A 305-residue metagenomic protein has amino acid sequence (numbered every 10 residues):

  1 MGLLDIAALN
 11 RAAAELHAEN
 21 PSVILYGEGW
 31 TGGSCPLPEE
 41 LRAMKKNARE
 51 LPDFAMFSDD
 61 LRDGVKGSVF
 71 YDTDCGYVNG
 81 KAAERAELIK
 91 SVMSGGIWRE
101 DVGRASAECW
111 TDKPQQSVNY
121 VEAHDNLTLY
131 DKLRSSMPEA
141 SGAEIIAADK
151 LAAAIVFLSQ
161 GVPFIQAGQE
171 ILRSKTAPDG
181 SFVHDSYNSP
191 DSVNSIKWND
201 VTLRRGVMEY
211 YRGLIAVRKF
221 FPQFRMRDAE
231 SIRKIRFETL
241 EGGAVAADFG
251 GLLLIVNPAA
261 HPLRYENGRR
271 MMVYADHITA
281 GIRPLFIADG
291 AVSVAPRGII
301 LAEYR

Functional and structural regions predicted by a protein language model:
M1-P36: Active-site neighborhood of glycoside hydrolase catalytic domains
G2-D5, R85-K90, R134, R225 (+1 more regions): A generic short-segment signal for beta-strand/edge and adjacent turn/coil regions
L4, A8, E144-A148, G206: Soluble or luminal CAZymes and related metallo-dependent hydrolases
A8, F54, S58, R227-S231: General structural signal for secondary-structure boundaries
L9-A12, E39-R42, G180-F182, G268-R269: Short, glycine/charged-enriched secondary-structure capping and boundary segments
N10-A14, K90, V118-V121, A153-F157 (+1 more regions): Non-transmembrane alpha-helical segments in soluble domains of secreted/periplasmic/extracellular proteins
S22-L172, P178, S189, P258-A259: Conserved alpha/beta catalytic core and glycan-binding cleft of carbohydrate-active enzymes
I145-I146, F157, V162-I165, Q169-I171 (+1 more regions): Carbohydrate-interacting/catalytic domains
